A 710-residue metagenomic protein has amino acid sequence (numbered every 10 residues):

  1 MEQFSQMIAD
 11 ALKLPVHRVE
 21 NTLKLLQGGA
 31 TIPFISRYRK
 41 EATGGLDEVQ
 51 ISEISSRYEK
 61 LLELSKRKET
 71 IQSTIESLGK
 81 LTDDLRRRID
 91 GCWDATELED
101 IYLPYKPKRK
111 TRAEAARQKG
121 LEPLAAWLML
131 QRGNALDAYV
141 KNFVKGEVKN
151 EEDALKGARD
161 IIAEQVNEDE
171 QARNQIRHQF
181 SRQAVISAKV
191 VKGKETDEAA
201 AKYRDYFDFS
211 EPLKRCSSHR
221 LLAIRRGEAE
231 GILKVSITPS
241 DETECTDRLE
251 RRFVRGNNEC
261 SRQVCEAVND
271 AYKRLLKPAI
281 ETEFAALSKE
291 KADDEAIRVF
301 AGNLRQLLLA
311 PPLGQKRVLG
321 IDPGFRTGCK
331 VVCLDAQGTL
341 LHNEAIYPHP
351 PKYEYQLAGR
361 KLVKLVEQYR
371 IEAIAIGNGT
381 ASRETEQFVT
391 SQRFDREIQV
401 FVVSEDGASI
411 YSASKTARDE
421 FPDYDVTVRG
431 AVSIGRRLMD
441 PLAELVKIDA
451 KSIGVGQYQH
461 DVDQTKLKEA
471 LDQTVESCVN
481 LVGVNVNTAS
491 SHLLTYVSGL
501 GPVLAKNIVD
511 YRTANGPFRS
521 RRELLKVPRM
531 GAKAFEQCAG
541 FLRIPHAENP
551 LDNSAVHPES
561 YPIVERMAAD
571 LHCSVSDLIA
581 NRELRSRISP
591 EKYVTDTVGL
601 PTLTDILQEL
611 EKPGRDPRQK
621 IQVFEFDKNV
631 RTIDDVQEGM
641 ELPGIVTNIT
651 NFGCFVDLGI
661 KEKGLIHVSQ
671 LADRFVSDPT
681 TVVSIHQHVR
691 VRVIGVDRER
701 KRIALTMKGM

Functional and structural regions predicted by a protein language model:
F4, S56, E63-K80, D90 (+7 more regions): Long, highly charged, low-complexity intrinsically disordered interaction regions that mediate electrostatic DNA/RNA
P15-V16, G28-G29, L121, G227-G231 (+17 more regions): Short flexible coil/turn linkers enriched for glycine and charged/polar residues that connect secondary-structure
Y38-K40, M129, S240, P323 (+11 more regions): Short, ordered loop/turn segments at secondary-structure junctions
Q50-E53, K60, L64-G320, R326-S412 (+2 more regions): Duplex nucleic acid-engaging cores and interfaces of nucleic-acid transaction enzymes
T74, R88, L98-Y102, G227-S240 (+3 more regions): Structured, non-catalytic alpha/beta "coupling" segments that mediate domain-domain communication and provide generic
H178-V185, I321-F325, G379-E384, V403-I410 (+5 more regions): A glycine-rich phosphate-binding loop feature that marks nucleotide/adenosyl-phosphate handling sites
V318-G320, K330, E386-V389, S520-E523 (+3 more regions): Short beta-alpha junctions and helix-cap segments that line functional grooves
I544-M710: Single-stranded RNA-binding regions, centering on S1/OB-family and related RNA-binding modules
